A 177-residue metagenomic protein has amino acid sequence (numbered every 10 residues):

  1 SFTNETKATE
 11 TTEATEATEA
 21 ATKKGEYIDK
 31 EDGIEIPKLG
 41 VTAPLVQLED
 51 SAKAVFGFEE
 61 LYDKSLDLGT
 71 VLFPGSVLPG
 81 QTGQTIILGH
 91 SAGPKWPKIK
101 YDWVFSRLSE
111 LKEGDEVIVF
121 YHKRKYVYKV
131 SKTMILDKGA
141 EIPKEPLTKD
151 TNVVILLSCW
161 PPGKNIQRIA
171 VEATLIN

Functional and structural regions predicted by a protein language model:
S1-L111, E116-R124, Y128-N177: Solvent-exposed, non-transmembrane regions of membrane-associated and secreted proteins
